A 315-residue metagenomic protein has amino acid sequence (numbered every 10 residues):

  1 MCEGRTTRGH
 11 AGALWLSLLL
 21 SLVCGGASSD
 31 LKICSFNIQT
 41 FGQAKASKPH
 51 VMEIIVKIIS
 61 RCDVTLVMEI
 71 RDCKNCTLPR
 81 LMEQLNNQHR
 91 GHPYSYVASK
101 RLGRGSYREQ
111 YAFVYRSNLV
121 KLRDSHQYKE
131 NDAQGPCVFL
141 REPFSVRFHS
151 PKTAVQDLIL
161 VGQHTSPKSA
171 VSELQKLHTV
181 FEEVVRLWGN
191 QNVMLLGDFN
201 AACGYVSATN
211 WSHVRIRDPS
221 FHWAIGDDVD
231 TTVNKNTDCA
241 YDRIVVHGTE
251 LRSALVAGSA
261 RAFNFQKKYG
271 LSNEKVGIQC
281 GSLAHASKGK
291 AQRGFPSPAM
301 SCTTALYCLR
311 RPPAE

Functional and structural regions predicted by a protein language model:
C2-E315: Divalent cation-coordinating acidic motifs and surrounding scaffolds that mediate Ca2+/Mg2+/Mn2+/Zn2+-dependent binding
